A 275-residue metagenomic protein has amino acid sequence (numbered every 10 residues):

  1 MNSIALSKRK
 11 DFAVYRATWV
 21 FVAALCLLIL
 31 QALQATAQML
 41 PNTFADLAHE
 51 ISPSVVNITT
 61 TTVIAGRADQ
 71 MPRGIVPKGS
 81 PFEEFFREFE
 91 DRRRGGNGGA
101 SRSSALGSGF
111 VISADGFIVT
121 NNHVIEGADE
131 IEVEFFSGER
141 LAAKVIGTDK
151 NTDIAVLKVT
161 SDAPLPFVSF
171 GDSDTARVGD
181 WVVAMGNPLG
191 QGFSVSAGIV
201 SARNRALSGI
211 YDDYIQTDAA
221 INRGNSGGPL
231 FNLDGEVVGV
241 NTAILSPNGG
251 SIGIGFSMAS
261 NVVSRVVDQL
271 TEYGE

Functional and structural regions predicted by a protein language model:
M1-Y15: N-terminal secretory signal peptides that target proteins for export/translocation
R9-D11, A32-A35: Intrinsic disorder/low-complexity segments enriched in polar/small residues
Y15-A17, I252: Membrane-entry signal-anchor segments at the cytosolic-membrane interface, especially the N-terminal signal anchor
W19-A32: Bacterial N-terminal signal peptides
T36-E275: Serine-dependent protease modules
